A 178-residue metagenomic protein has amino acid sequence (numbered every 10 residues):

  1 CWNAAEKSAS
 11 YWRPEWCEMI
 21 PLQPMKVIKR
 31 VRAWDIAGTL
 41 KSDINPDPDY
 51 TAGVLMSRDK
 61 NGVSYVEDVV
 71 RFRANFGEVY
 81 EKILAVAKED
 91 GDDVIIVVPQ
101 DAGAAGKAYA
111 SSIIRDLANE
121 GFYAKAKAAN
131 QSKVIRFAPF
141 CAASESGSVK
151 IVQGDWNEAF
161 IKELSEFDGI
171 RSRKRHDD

Functional and structural regions predicted by a protein language model:
C1-L40: ATPase catalytic-site recognition across NTP-hydrolyzing enzymes
Q23-P24, P46, E89: Generic structural signal for beta-strand residues in well-ordered domains
L40-D43, A142: SF2 helicase motor core recognition
I44-A52: Short, flexible loop/turn motifs enriched in small residues
A52-R171: Mg2+-dependent endonuclease catalytic cores in nucleic-acid-processing enzymes, primarily RNase H-like
I170-D178: Charge-patterned, long linear interaction tracts outside catalytic cores
